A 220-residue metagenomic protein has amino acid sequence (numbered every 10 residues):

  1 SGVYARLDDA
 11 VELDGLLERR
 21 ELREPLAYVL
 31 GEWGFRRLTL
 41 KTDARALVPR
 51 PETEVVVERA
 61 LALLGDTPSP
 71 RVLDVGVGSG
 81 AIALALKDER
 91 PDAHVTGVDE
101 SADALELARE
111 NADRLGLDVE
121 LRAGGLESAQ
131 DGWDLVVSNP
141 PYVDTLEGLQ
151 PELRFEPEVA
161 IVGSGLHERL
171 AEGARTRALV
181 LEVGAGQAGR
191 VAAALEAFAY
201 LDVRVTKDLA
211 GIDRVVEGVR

Functional and structural regions predicted by a protein language model:
S1-A62: Conserved AdoMet
G2-V11, A60-L61, A112-L115, L126-Q130 (+3 more regions): Alpha-helix C-terminal capping segments
V3, R23, T53, I82 (+5 more regions): Residue-level signal for inorganic ion chemistry
T39, H94, D118-E120, L201-R204: Conserved beta-strand segments of alpha/beta enzyme cores
P49, G78, L209-I212: Short glycine/threonine-rich catalytic loop with a Thr-x-Gly-x-Asp
E52-L149: Conserved SAM/SAH cofactor-binding pocket of Class I
P141-H167: Mobile active-site "lid"/loop adjacent to the S-adenosyl-L-methionine
S164-V219: Conserved Class I SAM-dependent methyltransferase catalytic core
